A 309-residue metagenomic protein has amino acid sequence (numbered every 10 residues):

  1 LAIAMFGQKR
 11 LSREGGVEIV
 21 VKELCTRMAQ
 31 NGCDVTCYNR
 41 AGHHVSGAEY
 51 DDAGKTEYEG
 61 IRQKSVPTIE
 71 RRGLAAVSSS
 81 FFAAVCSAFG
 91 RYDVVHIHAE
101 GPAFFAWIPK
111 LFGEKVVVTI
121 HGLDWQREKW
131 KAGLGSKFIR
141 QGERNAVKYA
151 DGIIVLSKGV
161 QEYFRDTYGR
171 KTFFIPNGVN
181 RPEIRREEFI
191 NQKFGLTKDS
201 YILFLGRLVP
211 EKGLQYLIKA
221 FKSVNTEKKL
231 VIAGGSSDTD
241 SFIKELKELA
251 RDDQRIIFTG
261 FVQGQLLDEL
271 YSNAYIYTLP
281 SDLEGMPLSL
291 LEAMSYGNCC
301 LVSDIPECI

Functional and structural regions predicted by a protein language model:
A4, G195-N225, V231: Conserved donor-binding/catalytic core segment of Leloir-type glycosyltransferases
A75-A88, Y92-W125: An aromatic- and histidine-rich active-site surface loop
V85-A88, L111, G135-I153: Membrane-proximal helix-turn-helix segments that form the acceptor-binding/catalytic region of lipid-linked
G159, G178: Carbohydrate-associated surface elements
I243-V262: Nucleotide-activated donor-binding/catalytic signature segment of Leloir-type glycosyltransferases, i.e., the conserved
F261-V262, E269-A274: Short alpha-helical donor nucleotide-sugar binding micro-motif in glycosyltransferases
D282: Aromatic "clamp/platform" in nucleotide-sugar-dependent glycosyltransferases that forms part of the donor/acceptor
C299-V302: Short hydrophobic beta-strand element within catalytic cores of glycosyltransferases and related nucleotide-activated
